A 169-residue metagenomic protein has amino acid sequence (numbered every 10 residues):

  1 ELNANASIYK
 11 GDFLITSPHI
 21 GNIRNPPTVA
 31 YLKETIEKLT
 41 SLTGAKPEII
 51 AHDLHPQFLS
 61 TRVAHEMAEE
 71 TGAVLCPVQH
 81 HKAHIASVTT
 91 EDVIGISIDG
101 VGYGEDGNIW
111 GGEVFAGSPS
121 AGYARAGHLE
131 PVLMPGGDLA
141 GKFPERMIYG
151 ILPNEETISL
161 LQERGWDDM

Functional and structural regions predicted by a protein language model:
E1-M169: Short acidic/glycine-rich loops and adjacent helix/strand connectors that line catalytic pockets where negatively
